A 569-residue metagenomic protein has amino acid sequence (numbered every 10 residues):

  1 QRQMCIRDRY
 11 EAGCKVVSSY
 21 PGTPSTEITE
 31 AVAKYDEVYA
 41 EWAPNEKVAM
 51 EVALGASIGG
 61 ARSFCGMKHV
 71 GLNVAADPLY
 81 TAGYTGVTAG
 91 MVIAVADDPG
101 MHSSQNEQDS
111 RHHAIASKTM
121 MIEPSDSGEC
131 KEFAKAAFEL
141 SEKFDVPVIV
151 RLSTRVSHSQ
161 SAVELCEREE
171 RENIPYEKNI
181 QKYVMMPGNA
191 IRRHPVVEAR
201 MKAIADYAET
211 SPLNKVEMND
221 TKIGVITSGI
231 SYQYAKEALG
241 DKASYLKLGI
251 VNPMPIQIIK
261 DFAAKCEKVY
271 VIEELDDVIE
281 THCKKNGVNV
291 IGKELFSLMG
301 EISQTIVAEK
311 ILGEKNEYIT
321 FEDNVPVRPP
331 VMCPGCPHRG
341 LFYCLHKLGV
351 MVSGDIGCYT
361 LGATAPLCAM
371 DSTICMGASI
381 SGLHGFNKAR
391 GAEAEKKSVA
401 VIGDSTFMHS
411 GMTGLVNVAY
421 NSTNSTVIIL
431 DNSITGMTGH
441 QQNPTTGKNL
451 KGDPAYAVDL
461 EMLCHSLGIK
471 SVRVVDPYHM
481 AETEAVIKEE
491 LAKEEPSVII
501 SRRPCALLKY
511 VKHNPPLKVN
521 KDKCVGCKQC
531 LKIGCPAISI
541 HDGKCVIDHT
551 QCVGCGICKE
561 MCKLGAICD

Functional and structural regions predicted by a protein language model:
Q1-Q3, A12, P124-M332, P337-H338 (+7 more regions): Flexible, low-complexity linker and terminal segments
Q1-Q3, R7-S127, R155, M218-N219 (+1 more regions): Thiamine diphosphate
I28-A31, L54, A75-L79, M101-Q108 (+16 more regions): Short acidic, glycine/serine/threonine-rich loops at helix termini
A31-E37, K236-L246, M462-G468: Short helix-loop-beta junction
E37-P44, T85-A96, K178, Y420-D431 (+1 more regions): A glycine-rich helix N-cap at a beta->alpha junction
D98-P147, S153, G188, P330 (+2 more regions): Conserved thiamine diphosphate
S103, A363-I500, Y510-V511: Thiamine diphosphate
